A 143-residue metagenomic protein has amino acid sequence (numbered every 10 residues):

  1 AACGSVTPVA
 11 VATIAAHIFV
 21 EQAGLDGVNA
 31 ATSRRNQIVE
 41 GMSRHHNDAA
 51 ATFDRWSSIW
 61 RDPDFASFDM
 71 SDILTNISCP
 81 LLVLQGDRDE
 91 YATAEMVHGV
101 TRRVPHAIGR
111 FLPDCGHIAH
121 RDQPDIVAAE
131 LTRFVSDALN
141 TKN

Functional and structural regions predicted by a protein language model:
A1-E21: Conserved hydrolase catalytic core segment
Q22-G27, E95-M96, D122-P124: Short aromatic-enriched loop/helix-cap "lid" or pocket-rim segments at secondary-structure transitions that line
G24-D48: A catalytic-pocket lid/entrance helix-loop region that shapes and gates access to the active site across common
W56-I73: Active-site nucleophile elbow and catalytic-triad environment of alpha/beta-hydrolase enzymes
I77, V83-Q85, D89: Short beta-strand/loop motif that positions the catalytic acidic residue of the alpha/beta-hydrolase fold
C79, T93-R102: Short alpha-helix in the alpha/beta-hydrolase fold that links the catalytic acid
R88-A92, H117: Acidic catalytic loop of the alpha/beta-hydrolase fold
A107-I108, P113-N143: Catalytic active-site module of serine/aspartate enzymes centered on a nucleophile-bearing elbow/loop
